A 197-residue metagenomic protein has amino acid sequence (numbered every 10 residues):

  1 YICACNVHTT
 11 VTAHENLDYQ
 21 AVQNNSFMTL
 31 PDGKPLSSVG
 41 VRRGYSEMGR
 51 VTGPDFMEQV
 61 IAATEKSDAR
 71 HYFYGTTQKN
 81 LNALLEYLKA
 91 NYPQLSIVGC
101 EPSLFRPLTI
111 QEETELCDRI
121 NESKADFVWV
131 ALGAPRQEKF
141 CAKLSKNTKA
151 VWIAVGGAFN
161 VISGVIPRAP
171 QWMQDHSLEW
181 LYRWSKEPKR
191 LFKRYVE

Functional and structural regions predicted by a protein language model:
Y1-D55: N-terminal nucleotide/polyanion-binding subdomain common to many enzyme families
P35-R42, A169, M173-E197: A transmembrane-helix-recognition feature enriched in membrane-embedded lipid enzymes and envelope glyco-/phospholipid
L36-S38, R136, A158-S163: Short gly/pro/ser/thr-enriched loop/turn and capping motifs at secondary-structure boundaries
S37-S123: Conserved beta-alpha
A69, T148-A150: A short helix->loop->beta-strand "cap" motif at the edges of active sites that frequently abuts
L85, E138-N147: Short Gly/Thr/Asp-enriched flexible loops that form oxyanion-binding sites at enzyme active sites
P102-L108, A150-K186: Short, flexible loop segments at boundaries between secondary-structure elements
I120, K124-A134, A150: Proline-aspartate-enriched helix->loop->beta-strand connector
